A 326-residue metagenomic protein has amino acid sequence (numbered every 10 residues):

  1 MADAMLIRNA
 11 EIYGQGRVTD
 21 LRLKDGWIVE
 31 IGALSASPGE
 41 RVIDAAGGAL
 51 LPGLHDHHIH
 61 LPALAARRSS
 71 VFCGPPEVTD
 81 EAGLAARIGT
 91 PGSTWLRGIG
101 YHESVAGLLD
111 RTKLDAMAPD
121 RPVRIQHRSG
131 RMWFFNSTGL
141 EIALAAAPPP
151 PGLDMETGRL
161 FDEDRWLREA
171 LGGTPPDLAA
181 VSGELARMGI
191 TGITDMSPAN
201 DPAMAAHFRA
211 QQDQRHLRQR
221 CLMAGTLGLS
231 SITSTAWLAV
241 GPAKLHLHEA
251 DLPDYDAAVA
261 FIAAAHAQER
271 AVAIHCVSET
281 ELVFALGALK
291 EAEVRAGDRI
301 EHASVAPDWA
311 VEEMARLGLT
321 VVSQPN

Functional and structural regions predicted by a protein language model:
D3-R8, Y13-D213, L217, G228 (+3 more regions): Divalent metal-binding segments
H60, A236-H248, L319-N326: Non-cysteine beta-strand/loop elements that form the S-adenosyl-L-methionine
Q126, A224, V322-Q324: Generic beta-sheet signal
Q211-Q214, S230-L238, A263-A267, E293 (+1 more regions): Acidic (Asp/Glu)-rich catalytic clusters
R218-S231, F261, G297-S304: Phosphate/diphosphate-binding loops
T235-H246, L289-W309: Structural recognition of alpha->loop->beta junctions
E269-A271, E281-E291, A306-P307: Glycine-rich phosphate/ribose-binding loops and adjacent secondary-structure elements that form binding surfaces
V305-N326: Active-site-adjacent C-terminal substructures of enzyme catalytic domains
